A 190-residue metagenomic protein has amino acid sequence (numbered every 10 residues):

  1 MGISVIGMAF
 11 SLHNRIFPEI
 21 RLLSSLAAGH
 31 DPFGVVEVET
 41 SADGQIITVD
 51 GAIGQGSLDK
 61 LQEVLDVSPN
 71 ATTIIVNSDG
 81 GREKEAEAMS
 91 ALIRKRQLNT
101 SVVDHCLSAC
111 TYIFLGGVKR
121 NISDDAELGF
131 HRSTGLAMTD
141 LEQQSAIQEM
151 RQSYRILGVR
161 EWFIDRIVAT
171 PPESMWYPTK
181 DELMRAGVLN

Functional and structural regions predicted by a protein language model:
M1-S11: Hydrophobic membrane-insertion alpha-helices, especially the h-region of bacterial N-terminal signal peptides
M8, L23-K60: STAS-typified acidic loop motif
S41-V49, N70, F130-T134: Acidic/histidine-rich, surface-exposed loop or edge segments in extracytoplasmic proteins
V49, I74, F114, L183: Terminal peptide-recognition signature
L58-Q62, A86-S90, R94, T111 (+5 more regions): Extracytoplasmic/secreted envelope proteins and their assembly/folding machinery, especially bacterial periplasmic
N70-E85, N99-C106: Short, glycine-/small-residue-enriched flexible loop/hinge segments at domain edges that mediate gating
R94, L98-T134: Glycine-rich beta-to-alpha active-site loop
R132, L136-N190: Charged, glycine-interspersed solvent-exposed loop segments at helix/strand-loop junctions that cap or gate access
